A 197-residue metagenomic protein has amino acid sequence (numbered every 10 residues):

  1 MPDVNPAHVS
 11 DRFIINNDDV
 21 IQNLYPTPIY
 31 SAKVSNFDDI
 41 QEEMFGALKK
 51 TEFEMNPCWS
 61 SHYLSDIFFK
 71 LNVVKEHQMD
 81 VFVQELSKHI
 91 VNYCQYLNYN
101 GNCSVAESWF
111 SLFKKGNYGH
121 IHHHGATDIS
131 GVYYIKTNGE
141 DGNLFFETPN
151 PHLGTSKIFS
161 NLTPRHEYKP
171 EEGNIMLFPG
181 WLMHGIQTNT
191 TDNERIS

Functional and structural regions predicted by a protein language model:
M1-P2, T148, R195-S197: Short intrinsically disordered, low-complexity coil segments enriched in acidic
P2-N100, Y118: Non-heme Fe(II)/2-oxoglutarate
K75, M79, H124, K169 (+1 more regions): Aromatic-acidic/polar surface patches that form glycan- and anion
M79, T163, I196: Flexible, glycine- and charge-enriched loops at secondary-structure boundaries
N102, T190-D192: A short beta-turn/loop motif at secondary-structure boundaries
S104-L177, G185-Q187: Catalytic core of non-heme Fe(II) oxygenases with the double-stranded beta-helix
S130-Y133, D192-S197: A short hydrophobic beta-strand segment most commonly corresponding to one strand of the jelly-roll/cupin
